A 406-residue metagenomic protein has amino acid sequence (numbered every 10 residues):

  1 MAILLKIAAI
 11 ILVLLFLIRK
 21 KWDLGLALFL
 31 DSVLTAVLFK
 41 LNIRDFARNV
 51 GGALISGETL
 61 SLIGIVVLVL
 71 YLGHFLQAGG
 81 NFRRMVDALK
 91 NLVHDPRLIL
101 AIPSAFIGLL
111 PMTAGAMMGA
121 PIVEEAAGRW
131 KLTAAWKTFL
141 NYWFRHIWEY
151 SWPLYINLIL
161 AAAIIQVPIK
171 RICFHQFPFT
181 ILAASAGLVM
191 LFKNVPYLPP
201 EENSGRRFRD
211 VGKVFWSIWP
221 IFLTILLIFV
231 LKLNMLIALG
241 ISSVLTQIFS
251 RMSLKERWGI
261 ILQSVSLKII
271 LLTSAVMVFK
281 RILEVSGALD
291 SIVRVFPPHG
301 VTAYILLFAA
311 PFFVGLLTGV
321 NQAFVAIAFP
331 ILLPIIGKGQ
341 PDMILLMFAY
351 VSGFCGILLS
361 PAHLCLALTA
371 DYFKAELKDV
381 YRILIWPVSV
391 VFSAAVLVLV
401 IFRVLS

Functional and structural regions predicted by a protein language model:
M1-L4, G57-L62, L89-A101, W130-K137 (+4 more regions): Membrane-interfacial loop-to-helix junctions in multi-pass transporters
M1-L68, R84-A88, I221-P298: Hydrophobic transmembrane alpha-helices of multi-pass solute/ion transporters
L4-I7, F39, F174-I261, Y372-R382 (+1 more regions): Long, contiguous bundles of hydrophobic transmembrane helices that form the permeation core of multi-pass
D23, L60-S61, G73-R83, G108-G119 (+4 more regions): Short helix-coil transition sites and intra-membrane helix breaks within transmembrane domains of multi-pass
S32-N42, R97-I102, F208-I221, V265-F279 (+2 more regions): Small-residue-rich segments of transmembrane alpha-helices in multi-pass membrane proteins, especially helix faces
I65-L68, K90-I122, G300-G337, L346-F354: Hydrophobic alpha-helical transmembrane segments of multi-pass integral membrane proteins, predominantly secondary
A78-N81, N91-D95, E125-T138, A162-K170 (+3 more regions): Juxtamembrane helix-boundary/capping and inter-helix hinge elements in multi-pass membrane proteins
K137, W143-H146, Y150, N157 (+4 more regions): C-terminal transmembrane helix pair
